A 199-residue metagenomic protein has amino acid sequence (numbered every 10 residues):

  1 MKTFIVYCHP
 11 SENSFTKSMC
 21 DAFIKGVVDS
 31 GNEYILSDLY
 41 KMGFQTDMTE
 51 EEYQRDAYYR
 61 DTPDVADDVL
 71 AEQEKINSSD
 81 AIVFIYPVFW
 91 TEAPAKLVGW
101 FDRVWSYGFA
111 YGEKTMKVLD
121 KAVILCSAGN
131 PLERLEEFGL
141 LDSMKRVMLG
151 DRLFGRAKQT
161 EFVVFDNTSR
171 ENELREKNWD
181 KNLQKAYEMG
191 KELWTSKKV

Functional and structural regions predicted by a protein language model:
M1-S106, R175-V199: N-terminal beta1-alpha1-beta2 submodule of the flavodoxin-like/Rossmannoid cofactor-binding fold
T3, Y34, A122, Q159-T160: Hydrophobic/aromatic residues located in beta-strands of well-ordered beta-sheets within soluble catalytic
S11-S18, E133-M144: Glycine- and acidic-residue-enriched helix-capping/strand-helix junction motifs
D29, R134-F138, K145-V199: Glycine-rich phosphate/pyrophosphate-binding loop and the adjoining helix
A81, K121-V123: Conserved catalytic-site loops of classical short-chain dehydrogenases/reductases
V104-T115, L125: Conserved nucleotide-sugar donor-interacting segment of glycosyltransferase catalytic cores, predominantly GT-B
E113-L119, G155: Short, conserved loop/helix-junction motifs that constitute active-site signature segments in enzyme catalytic cores
V123-P131: Active-site segments of SGNH/GDSL-like serine hydrolases that catalyze O-acetyl group transfer/hydrolysis on lipids
